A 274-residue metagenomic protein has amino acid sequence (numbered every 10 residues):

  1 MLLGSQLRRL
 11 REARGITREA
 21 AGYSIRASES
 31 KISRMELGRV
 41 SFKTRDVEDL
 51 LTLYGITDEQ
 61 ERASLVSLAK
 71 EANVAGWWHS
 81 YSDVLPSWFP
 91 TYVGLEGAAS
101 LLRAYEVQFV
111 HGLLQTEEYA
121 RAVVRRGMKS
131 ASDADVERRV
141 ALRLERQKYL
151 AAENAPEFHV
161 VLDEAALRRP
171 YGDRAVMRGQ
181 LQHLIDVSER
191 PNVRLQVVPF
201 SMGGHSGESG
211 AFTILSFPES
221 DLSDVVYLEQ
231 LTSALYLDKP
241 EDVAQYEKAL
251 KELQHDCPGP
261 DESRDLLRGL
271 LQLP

Functional and structural regions predicted by a protein language model:
M1-S5, R9, A13, R18-Y23 (+6 more regions): Interdomain hinge/linker segments and adjacent boundary elements that couple functional modules
I16, A27, V193: Short glycine/serine/threonine/alanine-rich loop segments
E19, E29-S30: Key DNA-contact positions within bacterial/archaeal DNA-binding proteins
R26, T44-E48, V225-E229: Short acidic (Asp/Glu) and glycine-rich catalytic loops that position anionic groups and cofactors
N154, V161, Y171-P274: C-terminal regulatory/effector modules of DNA-binding transcriptional regulators
